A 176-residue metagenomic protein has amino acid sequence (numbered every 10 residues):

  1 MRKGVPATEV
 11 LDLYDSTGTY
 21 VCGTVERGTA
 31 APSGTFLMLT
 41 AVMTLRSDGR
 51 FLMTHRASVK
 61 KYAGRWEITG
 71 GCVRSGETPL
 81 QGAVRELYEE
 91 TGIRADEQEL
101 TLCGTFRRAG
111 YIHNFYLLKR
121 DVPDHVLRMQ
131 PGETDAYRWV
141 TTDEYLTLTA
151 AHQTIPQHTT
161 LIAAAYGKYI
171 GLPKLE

Functional and structural regions predicted by a protein language model:
R2-A41, S47: Acidic, metal-coordinating catalytic segment for phosphate/diphosphate chemistry, firing primarily on the Nudix
V5-P6, L37, R46, K61 (+2 more regions): A generic fold-level signal
T17, R46-G49, A57, K119-D124 (+1 more regions): Short loop segments at secondary-structure junctions
P32-G34, Y62-E67, R138: A short, polar/proline- and glycine-enriched secondary-structure boundary/capping micro-motif
L39-G70: A glycine-rich, hydrophobic loop/mini-helix early in the fold
V73-P156: Unchanged
I155-E176: Charged phosphate-binding loop/patch that engages nucleotide di/tri-phosphates or the phosphate backbone of nucleic
